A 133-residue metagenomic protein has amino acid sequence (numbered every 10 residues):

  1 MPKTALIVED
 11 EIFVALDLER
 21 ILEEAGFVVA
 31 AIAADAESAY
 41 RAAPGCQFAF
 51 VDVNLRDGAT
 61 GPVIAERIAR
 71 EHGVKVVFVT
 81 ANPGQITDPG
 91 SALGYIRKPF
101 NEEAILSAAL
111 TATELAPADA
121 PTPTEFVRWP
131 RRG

Functional and structural regions predicted by a protein language model:
E9: Conserved acidic carboxylate
I12-A31: Two-component/phosphorelay signaling modules centered on CheY-like receiver
I32-F48, R56: Acidic, metal-coordinating helix/loop segments flanking the phosphotransfer/catalytic sites of two-component signaling
V51-A69: Conserved phosphotransfer microenvironments
V79-T80: Hydrophobic/aromatic residues positioned on beta-strands within the core alpha/beta folds
K98: A Lys-centered signature of the CheY-like receiver
N101-S107: Conserved two-component signaling phosphotransfer/partner-docking surface
L115-G133: CheY-like receiver
